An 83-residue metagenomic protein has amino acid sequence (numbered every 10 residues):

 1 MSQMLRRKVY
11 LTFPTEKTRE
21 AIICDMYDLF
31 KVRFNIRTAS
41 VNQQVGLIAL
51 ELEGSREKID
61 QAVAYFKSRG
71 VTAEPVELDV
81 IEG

Functional and structural regions predicted by a protein language model:
M1-G83: Long, contiguous binding/interaction regions
